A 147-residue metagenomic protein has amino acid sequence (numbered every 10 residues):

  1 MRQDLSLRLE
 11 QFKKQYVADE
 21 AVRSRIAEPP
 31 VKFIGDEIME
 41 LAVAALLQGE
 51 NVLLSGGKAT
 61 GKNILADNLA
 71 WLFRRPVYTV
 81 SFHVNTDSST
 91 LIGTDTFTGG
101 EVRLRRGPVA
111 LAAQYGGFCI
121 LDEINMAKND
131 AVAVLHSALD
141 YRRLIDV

Functional and structural regions predicted by a protein language model:
M1-V147: AAA+ P-loop NTPase catalytic core and its hallmark functional loops
